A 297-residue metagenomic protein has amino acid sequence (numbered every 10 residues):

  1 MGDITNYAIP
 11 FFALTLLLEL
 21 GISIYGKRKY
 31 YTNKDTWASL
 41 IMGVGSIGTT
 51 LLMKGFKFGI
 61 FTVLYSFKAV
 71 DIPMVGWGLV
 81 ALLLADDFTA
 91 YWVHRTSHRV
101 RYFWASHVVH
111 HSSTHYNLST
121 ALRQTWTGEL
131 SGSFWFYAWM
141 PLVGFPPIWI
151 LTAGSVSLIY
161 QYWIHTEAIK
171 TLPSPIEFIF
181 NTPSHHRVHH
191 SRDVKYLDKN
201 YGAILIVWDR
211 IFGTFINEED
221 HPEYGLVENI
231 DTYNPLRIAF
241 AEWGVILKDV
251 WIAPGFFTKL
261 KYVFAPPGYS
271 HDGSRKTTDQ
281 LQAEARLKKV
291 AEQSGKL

Functional and structural regions predicted by a protein language model:
M1-D3, Y25, L64-F67: Short, hydrophobic transmembrane alpha-helix segments
M1-F12: Hydrophobic transmembrane alpha-helical segments in integral membrane proteins
T5, H115-T120, T166-L297: Cytosolic/stromal cytosol-facing helical appendages immediately following the last transmembrane segment
F11-S23, K57-F58, L83-T89: Central hydrophobic cores of alpha-helical transmembrane segments in multi-pass inner-membrane proteins across all
L17-A38: Membrane-interface helix-loop junction between the first two transmembrane segments
V44-M53, K68, I72-Y224: Membrane-embedded catalytic scaffold of the fatty acid hydroxylase/desaturase
G55-L64, K68: Membrane-helix exit/interface motif
